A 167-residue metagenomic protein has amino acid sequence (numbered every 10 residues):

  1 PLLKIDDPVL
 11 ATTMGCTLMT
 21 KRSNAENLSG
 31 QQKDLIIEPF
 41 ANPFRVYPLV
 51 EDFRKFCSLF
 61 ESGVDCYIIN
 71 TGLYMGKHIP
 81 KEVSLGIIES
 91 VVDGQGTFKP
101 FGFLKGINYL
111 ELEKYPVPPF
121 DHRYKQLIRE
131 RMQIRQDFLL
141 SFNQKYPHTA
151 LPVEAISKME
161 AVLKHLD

Functional and structural regions predicted by a protein language model:
P1-D167: Conserved NTP phosphate-binding and transfer environment spanning the P-loop NTPase/kinase superfamily
